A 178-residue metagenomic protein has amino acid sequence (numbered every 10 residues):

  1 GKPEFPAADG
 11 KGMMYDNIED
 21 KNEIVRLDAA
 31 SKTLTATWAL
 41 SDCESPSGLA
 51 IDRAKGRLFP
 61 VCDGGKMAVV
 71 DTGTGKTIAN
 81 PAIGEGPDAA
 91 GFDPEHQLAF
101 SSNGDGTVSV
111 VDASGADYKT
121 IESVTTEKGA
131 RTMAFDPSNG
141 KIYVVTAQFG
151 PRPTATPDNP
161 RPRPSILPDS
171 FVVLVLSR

Functional and structural regions predicted by a protein language model:
G1-R178: Predominantly soluble domains enriched in secretory-pathway, periplasmic, or organellar proteins
